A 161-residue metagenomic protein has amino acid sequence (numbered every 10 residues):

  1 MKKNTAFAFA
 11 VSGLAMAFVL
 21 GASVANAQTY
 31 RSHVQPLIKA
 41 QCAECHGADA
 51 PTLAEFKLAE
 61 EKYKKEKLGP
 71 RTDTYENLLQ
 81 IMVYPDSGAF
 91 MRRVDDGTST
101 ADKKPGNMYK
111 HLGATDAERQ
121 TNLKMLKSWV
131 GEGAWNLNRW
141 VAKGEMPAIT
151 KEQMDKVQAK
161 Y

Functional and structural regions predicted by a protein language model:
M1-A6: Positively charged n-region of N-terminal signal peptides that target proteins for export
A10-G21: Bacterial N-terminal signal peptides
A25-Y161: Aromatic- and Gly/Pro-enriched helix-to-coil junctions and flexible linker segments
